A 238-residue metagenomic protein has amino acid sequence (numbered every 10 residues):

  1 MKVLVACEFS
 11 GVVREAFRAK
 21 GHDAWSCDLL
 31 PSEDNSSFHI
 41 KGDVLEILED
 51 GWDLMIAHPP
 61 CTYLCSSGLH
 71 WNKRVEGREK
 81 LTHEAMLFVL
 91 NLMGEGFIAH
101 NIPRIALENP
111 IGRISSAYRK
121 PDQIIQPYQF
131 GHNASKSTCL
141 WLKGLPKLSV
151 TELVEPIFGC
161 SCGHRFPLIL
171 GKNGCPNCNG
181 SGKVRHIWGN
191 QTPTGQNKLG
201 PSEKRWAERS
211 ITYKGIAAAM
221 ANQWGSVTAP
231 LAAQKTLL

Functional and structural regions predicted by a protein language model:
M1-L238: Conserved active-site and SAM-binding loop architecture of S-adenosyl-L-methionine-dependent nucleic-acid
